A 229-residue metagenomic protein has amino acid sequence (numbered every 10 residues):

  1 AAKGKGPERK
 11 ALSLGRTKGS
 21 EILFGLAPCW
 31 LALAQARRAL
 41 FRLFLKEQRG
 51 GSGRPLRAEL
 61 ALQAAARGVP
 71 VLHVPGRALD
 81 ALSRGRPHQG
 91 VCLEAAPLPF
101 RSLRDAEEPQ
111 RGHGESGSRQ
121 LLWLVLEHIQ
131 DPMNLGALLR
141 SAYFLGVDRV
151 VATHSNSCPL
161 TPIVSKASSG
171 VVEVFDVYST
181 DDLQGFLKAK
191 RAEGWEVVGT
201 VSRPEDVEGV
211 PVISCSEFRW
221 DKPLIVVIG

Functional and structural regions predicted by a protein language model:
A1-H113: N-terminal positively charged helical leader segments and presequences
G25, E127-L138, D182, W195: Amphipathic alpha-helical repeat scaffolds
W30, Q35, S141-F144, P159-V171: Structured adenosyl-cofactor binding patch, chiefly the S-adenosyl-L-methionine
P55-R57, H154-C158: Active-site-adjacent beta->alpha loops and helix N-cap segments on the catalytic face of soluble alpha/beta enzymes
A64, A142, K190-R191: A generic structural signal for well-ordered alpha-helical segments
L72, A81-R119, W123, H154 (+1 more regions): S-adenosyl-L-methionine/SAH cofactor-binding core of RNA-modifying enzymes
